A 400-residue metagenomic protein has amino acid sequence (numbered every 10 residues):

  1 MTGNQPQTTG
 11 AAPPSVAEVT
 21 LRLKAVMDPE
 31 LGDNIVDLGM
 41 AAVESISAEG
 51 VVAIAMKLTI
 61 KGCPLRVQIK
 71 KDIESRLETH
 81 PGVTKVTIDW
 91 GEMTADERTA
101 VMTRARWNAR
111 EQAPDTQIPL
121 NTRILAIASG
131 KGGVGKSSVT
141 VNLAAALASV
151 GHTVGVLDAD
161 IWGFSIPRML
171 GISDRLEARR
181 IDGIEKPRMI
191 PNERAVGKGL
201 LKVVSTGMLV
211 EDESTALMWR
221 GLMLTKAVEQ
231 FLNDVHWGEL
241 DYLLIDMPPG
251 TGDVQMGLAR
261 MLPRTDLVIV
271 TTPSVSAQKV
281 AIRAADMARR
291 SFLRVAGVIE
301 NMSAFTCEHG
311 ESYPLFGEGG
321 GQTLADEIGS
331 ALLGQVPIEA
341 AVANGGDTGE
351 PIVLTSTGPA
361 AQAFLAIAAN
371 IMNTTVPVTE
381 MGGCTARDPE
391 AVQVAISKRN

Functional and structural regions predicted by a protein language model:
T2-M40: N-proximal, solvent-exposed amphipathic alpha-helical segments enriched in charged/polar residues
E30-K57, V336: Short edge beta-strands and adjacent turn/loop segments
D37-M40, V52, T59, R66-S129 (+2 more regions): Extreme N-terminal, non-catalytic leader segments that precede Walker-type/kinase nucleotide-binding cores
P64, L209-M223, I269, P273-S276: Flexible beta-alpha connector loops of hexameric P-loop NTPases
R123-W162, A281, A285: Walker A/P-loop phosphate-binding motif and the immediately C-terminal alpha-helix
L147-E213, M218, T225, L232: Phosphate-binding loop that captures ATP/GTP phosphates
Q230, D234-W237, D241-T348: Conserved catalytic-core segment of NTP-binding enzymes
T348-G358: C-terminal boundary of histidine-terminating zinc-finger modules
